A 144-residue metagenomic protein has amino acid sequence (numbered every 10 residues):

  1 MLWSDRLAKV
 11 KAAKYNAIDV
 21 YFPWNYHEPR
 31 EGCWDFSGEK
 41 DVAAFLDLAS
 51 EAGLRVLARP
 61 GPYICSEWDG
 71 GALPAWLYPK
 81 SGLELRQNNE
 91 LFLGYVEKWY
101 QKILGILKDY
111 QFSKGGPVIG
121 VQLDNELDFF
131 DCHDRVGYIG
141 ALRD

Functional and structural regions predicted by a protein language model:
L2-W76, L142-D144: Aromatic-lined substrate-binding rim segments of carbohydrate-active enzymes
D47, E51-R59, I64-D144: Active-site region of glycoside hydrolase catalytic domains
